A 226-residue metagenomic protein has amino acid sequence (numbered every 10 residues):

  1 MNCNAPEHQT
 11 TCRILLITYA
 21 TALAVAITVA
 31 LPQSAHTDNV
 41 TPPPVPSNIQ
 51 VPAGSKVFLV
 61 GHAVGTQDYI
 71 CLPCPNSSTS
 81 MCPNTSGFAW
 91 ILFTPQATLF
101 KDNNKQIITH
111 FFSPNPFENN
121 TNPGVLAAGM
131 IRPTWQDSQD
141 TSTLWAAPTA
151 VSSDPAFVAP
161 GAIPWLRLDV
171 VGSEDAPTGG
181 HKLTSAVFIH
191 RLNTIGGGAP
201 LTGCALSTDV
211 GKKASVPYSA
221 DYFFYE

Functional and structural regions predicted by a protein language model:
M1-C12: N-terminal secretory signal peptides that target proteins for export/translocation
R13-I14, A53: Polar/charged alpha-helical tracts
L15-A22: Sec-dependent signal peptide hydrophobic core
A24-V40: N-terminal signal peptide
A35-T66, P75-E226: Primary mode marks residue(s) on the alpha4-beta5-alpha5 output face of response regulator receiver
